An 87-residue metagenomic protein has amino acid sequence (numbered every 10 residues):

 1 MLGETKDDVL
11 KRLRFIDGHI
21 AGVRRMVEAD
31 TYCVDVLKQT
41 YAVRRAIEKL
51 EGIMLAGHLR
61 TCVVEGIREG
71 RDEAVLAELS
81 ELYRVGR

Functional and structural regions predicted by a protein language model:
M1-R87: Solvent-exposed interaction patches of small proteins and small membrane subunits
